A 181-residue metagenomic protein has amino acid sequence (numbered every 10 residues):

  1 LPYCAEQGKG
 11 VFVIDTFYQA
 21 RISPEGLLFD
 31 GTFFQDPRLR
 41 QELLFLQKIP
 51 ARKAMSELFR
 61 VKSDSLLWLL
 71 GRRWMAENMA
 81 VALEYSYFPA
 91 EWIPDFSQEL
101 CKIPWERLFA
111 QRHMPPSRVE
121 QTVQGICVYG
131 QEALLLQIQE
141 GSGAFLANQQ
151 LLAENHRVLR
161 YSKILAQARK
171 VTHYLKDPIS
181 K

Functional and structural regions predicted by a protein language model:
L1-D64, P94-R118, T172-K181: HTH-adjacent hinge/linker in prokaryotic transcriptional regulators
Y3, W68, F145-L146: Hydrophobic beta-strand signal
L39-L44, L70, A76, A80-S86 (+1 more regions): A short glycine-rich, His/Asp/Glu-containing loop-to-beta-strand
L46-K48, R73, Q150: Residue-level recognition of beta-strand microenvironments
L58-V61, L66, G71-R72, E84: Exposed, interaction-prone assembly regions rather than primary DNA-binding/catalytic cores
R60-S63, A76-M79, F88-W92, S97-K181: C-terminal regulatory/effector modules of DNA-binding transcriptional regulators
